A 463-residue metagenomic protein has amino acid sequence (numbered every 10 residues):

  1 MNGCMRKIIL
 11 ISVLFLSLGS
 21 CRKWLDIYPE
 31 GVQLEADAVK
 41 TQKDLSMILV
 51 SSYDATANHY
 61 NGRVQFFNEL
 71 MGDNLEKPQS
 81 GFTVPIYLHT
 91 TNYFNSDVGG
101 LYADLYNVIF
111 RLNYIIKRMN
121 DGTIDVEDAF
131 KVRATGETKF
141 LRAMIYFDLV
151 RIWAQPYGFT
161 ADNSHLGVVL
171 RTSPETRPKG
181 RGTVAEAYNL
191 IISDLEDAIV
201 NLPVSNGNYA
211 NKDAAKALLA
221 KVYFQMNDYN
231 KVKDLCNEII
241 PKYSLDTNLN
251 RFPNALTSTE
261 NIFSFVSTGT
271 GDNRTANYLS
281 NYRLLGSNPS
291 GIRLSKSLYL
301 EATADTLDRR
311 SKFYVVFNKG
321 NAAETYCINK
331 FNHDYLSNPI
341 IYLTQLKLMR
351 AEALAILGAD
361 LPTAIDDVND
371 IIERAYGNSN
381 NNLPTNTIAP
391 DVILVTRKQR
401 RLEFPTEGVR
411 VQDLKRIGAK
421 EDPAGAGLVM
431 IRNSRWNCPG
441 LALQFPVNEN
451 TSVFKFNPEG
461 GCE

Functional and structural regions predicted by a protein language model:
M1-C21: Sec-dependent bacterial lipoprotein signal peptides
C21-N68, N450-E463: Acidic, glycine-rich segments characteristic of secretory precursors and extracytoplasmic regions
D44-M47, G62, T83, N227 (+7 more regions): Hydrophobic-face positions in mid-chain alpha helices that act as interaction patches
F82-I152, V200-S205, H333-N338, L343 (+2 more regions): Conserved, well-structured interaction surfaces
I109-L112, F147, Y188, L195 (+2 more regions): Inward-facing hydrophobic residues that define packing positions of alpha-helical scaffold repeats
Y188, Y229, D360-L361: TPR-repeat structural position
